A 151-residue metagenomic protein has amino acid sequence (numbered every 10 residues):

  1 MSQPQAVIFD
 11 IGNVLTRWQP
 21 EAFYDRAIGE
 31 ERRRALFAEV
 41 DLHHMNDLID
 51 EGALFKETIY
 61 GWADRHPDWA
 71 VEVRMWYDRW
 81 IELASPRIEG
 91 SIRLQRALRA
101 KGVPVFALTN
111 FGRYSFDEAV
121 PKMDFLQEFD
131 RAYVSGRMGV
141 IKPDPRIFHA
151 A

Functional and structural regions predicted by a protein language model:
M1-D41: Active-site neighborhood of HAD-like aspartate-dependent phosphohydrolases
D10-N13, G52, L98, A107 (+1 more regions): Generic structural signal for small/hydrophobic residues in well-ordered secondary structure, especially within
V14-L15, P20-A22, F111-S115, M138-G139: Short, solvent-exposed loop/turn segments at secondary-structure junctions
A22-F23, H44, E57-G61, R79 (+2 more regions): Alpha-helical elements of Rossmann-like donor-binding domains used by nucleotide-donor carbohydrate transfer enzymes
N46-Y77: A metal-dependent, Asp-based hydrolase signature
V71-F106, D117, P145: Short, acidic loop-to-helix structural element flanking the phosphoryl-transfer center in phosphate-processing enzymes
R113-A151: Substrate-recognition "cap/lid" segment bordering the active-site pocket of phosphatases
